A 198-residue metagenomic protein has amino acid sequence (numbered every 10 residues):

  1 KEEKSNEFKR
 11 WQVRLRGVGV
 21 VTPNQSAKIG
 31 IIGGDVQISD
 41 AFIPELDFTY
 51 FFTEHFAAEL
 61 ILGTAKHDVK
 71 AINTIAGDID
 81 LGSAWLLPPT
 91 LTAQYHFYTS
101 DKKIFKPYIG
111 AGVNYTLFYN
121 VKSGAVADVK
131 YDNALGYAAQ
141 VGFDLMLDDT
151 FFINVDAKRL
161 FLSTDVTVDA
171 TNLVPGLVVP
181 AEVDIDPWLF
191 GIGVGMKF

Functional and structural regions predicted by a protein language model:
K1-D47, N120, L189-K197: Short glycine/proline- and aromatic-enriched beta-strand/turn motifs that initiate or cap beta-hairpins
S5-E7, G34-D40, D78-W85, A127-N133 (+1 more regions): Replace "Gram-negative outer membrane beta-barrel proteins" with "bacterial and organellar outer membrane beta-barrel
R10, A41-I43, L86-T90, A134-A138 (+2 more regions): Transmembrane beta-barrel architecture of outer-membrane proteins
G19-V21, D47-S123, P187-F198: Gram-negative (and chloroplast) outer-membrane scaffold detector with strong preference for beta-barrel transmembrane
A27-I32, N73-D80, S123-A127, D165-A181: Solvent-exposed loop segments that connect transmembrane elements
H55-L60, L145-I153: Repeated loop/turn-to-beta-strand initiation elements of outer-membrane beta-barrel proteins
H67-A71, D148-F198: Predominantly the C-terminal beta-signal and adjacent terminal strand-loop region of outer-membrane beta-barrel
P89-A93, I109-Y115, D132-F143, A157-R159: Hydrophobic alpha-helical segments of small multi-pass membrane proteins
